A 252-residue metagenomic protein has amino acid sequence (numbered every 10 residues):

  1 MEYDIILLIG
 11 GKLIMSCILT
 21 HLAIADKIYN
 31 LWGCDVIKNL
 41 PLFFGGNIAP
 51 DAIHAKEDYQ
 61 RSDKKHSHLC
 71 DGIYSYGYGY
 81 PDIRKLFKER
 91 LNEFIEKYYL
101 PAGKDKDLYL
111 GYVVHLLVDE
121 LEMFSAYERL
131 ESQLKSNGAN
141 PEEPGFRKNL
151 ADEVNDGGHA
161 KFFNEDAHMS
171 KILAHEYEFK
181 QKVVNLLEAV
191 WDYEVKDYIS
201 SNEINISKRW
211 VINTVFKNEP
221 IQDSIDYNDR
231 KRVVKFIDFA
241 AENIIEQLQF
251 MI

Functional and structural regions predicted by a protein language model:
E2-I252: N-terminal leader/auxiliary helical segments
